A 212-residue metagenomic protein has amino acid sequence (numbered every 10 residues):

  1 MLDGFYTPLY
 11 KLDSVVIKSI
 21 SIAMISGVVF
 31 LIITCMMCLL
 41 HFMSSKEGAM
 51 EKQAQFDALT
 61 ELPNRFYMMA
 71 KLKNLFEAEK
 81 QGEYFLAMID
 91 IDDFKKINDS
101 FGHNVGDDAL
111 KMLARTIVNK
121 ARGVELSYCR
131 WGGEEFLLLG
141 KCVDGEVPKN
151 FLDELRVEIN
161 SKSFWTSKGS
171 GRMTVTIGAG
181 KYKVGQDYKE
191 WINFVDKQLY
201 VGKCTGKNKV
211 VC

Functional and structural regions predicted by a protein language model:
L2-V15: Short, hydrophobic beta-strand elements of compact beta-sandwich sensory domains
D13-G48: Cytoplasm-proximal transmembrane signaling helix
K46-P63: Amphipathic HAMP/coiled-coil signal-transducing linker helices that couple sensory inputs to cytosolic output domains
E51, N64-F85, K95-N119, C129-G133 (+4 more regions): Conserved long alpha-helical elements within nucleotide-processing catalytic cores of c-di-GMP signaling and class III
D99, L139-V143, N160, Y182-K183: Residue-level recognition of strand-loop junctions within catalytic nucleotide-signaling folds
N119-E125, V157-G169, V201: Short catalytic/binding micro-motifs of nucleotide second-messenger systems
S127-R130, G171: A short pre-motif secondary-structure segment
Y128, T176-V184, E190-T205, V211-C212: Cyclic nucleotide signaling catalytic output domains
